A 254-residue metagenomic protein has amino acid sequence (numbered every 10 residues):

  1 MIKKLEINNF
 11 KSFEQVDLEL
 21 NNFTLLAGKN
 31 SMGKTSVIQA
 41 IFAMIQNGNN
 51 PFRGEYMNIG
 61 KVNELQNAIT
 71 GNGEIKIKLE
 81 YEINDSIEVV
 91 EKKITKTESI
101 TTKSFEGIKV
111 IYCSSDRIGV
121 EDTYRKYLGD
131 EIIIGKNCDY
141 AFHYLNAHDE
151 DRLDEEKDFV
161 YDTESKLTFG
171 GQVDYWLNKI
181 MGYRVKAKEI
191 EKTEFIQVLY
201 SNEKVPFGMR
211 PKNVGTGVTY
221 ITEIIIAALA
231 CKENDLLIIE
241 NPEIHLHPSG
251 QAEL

Functional and structural regions predicted by a protein language model:
M1-F52, Y175, I190-L254: Switch/communication elements of ASCE P-loop NTPase nucleotide-binding domains
N47-A227, K232-E233: Phosphate-coordinating catalytic segments in nucleotide- and nucleic-acid-processing enzymes
